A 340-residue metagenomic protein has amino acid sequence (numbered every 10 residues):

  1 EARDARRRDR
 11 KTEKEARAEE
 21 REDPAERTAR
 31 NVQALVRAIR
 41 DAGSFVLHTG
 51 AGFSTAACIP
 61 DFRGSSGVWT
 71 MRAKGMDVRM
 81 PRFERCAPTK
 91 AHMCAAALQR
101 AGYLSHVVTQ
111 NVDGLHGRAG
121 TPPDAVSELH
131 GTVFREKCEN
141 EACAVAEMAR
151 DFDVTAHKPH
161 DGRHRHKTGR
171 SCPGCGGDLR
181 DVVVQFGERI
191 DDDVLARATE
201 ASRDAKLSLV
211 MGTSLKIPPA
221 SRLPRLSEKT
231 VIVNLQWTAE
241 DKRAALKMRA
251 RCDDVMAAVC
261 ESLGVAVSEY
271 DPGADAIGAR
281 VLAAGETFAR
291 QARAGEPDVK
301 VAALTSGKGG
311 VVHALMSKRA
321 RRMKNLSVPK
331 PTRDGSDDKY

Functional and structural regions predicted by a protein language model:
E1-Y340: Conserved catalytic core of sirtuin-type NAD+-dependent deacylases
